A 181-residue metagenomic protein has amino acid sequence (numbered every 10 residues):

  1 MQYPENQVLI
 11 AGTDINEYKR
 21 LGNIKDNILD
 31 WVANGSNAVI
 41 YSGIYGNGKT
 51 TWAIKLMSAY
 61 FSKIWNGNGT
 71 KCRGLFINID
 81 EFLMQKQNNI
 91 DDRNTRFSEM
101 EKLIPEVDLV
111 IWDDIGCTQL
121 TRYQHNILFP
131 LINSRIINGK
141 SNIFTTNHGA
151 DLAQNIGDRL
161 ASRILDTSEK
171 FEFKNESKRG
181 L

Functional and structural regions predicted by a protein language model:
M1-W31, T167-L181: A short, basic N-terminal segment
G22, F61-E106: Short glycine-rich substrate-engagement loop in P-loop NTPases that contacts/grips substrate
G35-I54: Walker A/P-loop nucleotide-binding motif
K55, A59: Active-site signature of alpha/beta-hydrolase-fold catalytic machinery across serine- and Asp/Cys-nucleophile hydrolases
R73, E106-L109, N138-F144: Loop/turn-to-beta-strand initiation segments
F82-N89, I115-L181: Replace "adjacent to P-loop NTPase cores in ATP/GTP-dependent enzymes" with "adjacent to NTP-binding cores
